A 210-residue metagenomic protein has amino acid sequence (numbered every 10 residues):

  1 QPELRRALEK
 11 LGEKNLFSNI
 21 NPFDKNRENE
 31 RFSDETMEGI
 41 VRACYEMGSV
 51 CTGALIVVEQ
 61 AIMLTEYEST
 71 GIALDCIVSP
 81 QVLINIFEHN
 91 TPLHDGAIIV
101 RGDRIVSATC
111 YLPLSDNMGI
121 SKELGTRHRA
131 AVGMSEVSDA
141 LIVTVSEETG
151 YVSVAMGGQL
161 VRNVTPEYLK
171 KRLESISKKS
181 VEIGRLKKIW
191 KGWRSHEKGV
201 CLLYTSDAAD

Functional and structural regions predicted by a protein language model:
E3-V200: Divalent-cation
Y204-D210: Conserved small/polar residues in nucleotide/adenosyl-binding loops
